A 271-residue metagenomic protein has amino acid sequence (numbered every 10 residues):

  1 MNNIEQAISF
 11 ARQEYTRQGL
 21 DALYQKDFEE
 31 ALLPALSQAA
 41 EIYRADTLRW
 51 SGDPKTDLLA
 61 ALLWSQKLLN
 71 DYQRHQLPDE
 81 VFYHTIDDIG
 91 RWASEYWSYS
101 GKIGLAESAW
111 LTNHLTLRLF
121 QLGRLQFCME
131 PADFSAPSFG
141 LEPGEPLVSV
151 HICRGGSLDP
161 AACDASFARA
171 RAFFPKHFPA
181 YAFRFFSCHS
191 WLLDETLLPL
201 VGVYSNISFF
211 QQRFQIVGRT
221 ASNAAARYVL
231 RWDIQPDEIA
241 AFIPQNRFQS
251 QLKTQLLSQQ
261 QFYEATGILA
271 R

Functional and structural regions predicted by a protein language model:
M1-L158, K176-F185, P199-R271: Non-catalytic substrate-recognition and accessory regions of acyl/acetyltransferase enzymes
L158-P175, F186: Conserved acetyl-CoA-binding loop-helix of GNAT-fold acetyltransferases
C188-L193: An acidic- and aromatic-residue-enriched active-site/binding cleft used to recognize and process polar
E195-L197: Solvent-exposed beta-hairpin/edge-strand motifs
